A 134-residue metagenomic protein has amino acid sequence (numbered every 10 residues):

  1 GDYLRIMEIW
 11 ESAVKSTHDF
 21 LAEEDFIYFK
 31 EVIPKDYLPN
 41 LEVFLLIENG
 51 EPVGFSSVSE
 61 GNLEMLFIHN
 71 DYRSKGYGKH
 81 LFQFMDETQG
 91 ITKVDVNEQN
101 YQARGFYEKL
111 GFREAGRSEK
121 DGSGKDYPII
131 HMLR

Functional and structural regions predicted by a protein language model:
Y3, E11-K35: Conserved GNAT-fold acetyl-CoA-binding loop/helix
P34-L45, N62: A short helix-loop-beta-strand connector motif used in the catalytic cores of GNAT acetyltransferases and, in some
E42-G54: Conserved beta-hairpin
F44, S56, G61, L66 (+1 more regions): Conserved GNAT-family N-acetyltransferase fold
L46, Y72, G76-F84: Conserved acetyl-CoA pyrophosphate-binding loop and the N-cap/start of the following alpha-helix in GNAT-like
N62-R73, V96-N97: A short, internal acetyl-CoA/4′-phosphopantetheine-binding micro-motif in the GNAT/acyltransferase core
I91-K93, N97-R104, E108-L110, G116-R134: C-terminal "cap" of GNAT-fold acetyltransferases
